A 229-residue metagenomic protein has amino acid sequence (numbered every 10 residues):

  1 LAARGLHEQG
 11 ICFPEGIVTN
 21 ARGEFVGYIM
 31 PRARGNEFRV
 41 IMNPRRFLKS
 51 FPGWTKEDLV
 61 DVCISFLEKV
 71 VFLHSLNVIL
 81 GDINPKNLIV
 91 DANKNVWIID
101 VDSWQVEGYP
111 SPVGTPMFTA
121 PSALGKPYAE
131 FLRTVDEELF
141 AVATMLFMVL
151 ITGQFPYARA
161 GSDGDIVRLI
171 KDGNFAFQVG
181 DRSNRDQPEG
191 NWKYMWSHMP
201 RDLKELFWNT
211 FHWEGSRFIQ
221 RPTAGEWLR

Functional and structural regions predicted by a protein language model:
I11-V62: Conserved structural core of kinase catalytic domains
F66-L73, L146: Conserved hydrophobic alpha-helix
V70, H74-D91: Catalytic-loop of the protein kinase fold
K86-L124: Activation segment/activation loop of eukaryotic-type protein kinase catalytic domains
A123-D136: Conserved end of the kinase activation segment
E137-V149: A conserved short alpha-helix in the C-terminal lobe of the Hanks/eukaryotic protein kinase catalytic domain
L146-K204: Conserved C-lobe activation region of Hanks-type protein kinase-like domains
F218-R229: Conserved C-terminal segment of Hanks-type protein kinase catalytic domains
